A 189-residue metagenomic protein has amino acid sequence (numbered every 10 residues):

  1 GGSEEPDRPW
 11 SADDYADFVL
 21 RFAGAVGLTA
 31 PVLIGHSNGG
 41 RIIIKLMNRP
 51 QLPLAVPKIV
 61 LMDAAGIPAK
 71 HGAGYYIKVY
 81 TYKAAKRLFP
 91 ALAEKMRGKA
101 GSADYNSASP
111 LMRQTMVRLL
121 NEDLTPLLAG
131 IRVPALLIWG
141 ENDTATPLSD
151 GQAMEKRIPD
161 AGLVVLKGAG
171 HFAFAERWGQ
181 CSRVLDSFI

Functional and structural regions predicted by a protein language model:
G1-I34, S182-R183: Active-site loop/oxyanion-hole signature of alpha/beta-hydrolase fold enzymes
R8-P9, R41-R49, L54-P90: Flexible "cap/lid" loop of the alpha/beta hydrolase fold
P31, G35-G40, G140: Conserved alpha/beta-hydrolase "nucleophile elbow" surrounding the catalytic nucleophile
H71-V133: Conserved alpha/beta-hydrolase catalytic His-Asp/Glu region
G130-I131, L137-W139, D143: Short beta-strand/loop motif that positions the catalytic acidic residue of the alpha/beta-hydrolase fold
V133, P147-K156: Short alpha-helix in the alpha/beta-hydrolase fold that links the catalytic acid
E155-H171: Catalytic histidine neighborhood in serine/cysteine hydrolases with alpha/beta-hydrolase-type architecture
A169-S182: Catalytic histidine-centered segment of alpha/beta-hydrolase-like enzymes
